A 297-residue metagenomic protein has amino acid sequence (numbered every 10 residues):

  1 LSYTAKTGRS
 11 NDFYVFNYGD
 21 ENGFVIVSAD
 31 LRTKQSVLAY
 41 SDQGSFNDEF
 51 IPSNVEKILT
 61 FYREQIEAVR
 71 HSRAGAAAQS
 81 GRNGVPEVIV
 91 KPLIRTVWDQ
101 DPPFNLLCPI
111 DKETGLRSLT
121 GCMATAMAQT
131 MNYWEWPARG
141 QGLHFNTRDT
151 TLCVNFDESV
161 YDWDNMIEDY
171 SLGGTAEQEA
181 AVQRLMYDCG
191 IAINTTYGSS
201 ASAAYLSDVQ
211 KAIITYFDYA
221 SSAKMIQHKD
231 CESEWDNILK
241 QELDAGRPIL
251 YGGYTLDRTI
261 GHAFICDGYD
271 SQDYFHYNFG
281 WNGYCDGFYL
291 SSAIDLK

Functional and structural regions predicted by a protein language model:
L1-E56, H71: Post-signal peptide N-terminal segment of secreted/secretory-pathway proteins
S2-E21, K211, T215-N278: Active-site-adjacent substructure of cysteine-protease-like catalytic cores
E21-I26, R258-H262, G283-F288: Short, surface-exposed beta-strand/loop "edge" segments at domain boundaries and coil↔beta transitions
F24, L119, A124-M131, Q210 (+3 more regions): Extracytoplasmic/secreted envelope proteins and their assembly/folding machinery, especially bacterial periplasmic
S28-A29, K34-S45, S271-S292: Catalytic Cys-His active-site segments of thiol-dependent hydrolases/isopeptidases
S36-S202, D270: Active-site-adjacent structural segments surrounding the nucleophilic cysteine of cysteine proteases and isopeptidases
I58-A78, D218, W281-K297: A recurrent domain-boundary module in secreted/ectodomain proteins
A203-Y216, L296-K297: Catalytic cores of secreted or luminal carbohydrate-active enzymes
